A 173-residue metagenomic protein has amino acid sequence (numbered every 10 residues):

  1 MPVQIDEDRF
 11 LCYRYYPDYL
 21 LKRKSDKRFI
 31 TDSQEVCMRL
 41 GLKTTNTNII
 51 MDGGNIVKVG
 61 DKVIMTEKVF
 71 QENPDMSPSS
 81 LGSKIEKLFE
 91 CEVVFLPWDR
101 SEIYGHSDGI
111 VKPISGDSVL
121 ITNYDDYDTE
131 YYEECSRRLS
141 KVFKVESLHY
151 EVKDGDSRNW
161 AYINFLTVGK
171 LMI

Functional and structural regions predicted by a protein language model:
M1-I173: The feature marks the mature, well-folded catalytic cores of soluble enzymes
